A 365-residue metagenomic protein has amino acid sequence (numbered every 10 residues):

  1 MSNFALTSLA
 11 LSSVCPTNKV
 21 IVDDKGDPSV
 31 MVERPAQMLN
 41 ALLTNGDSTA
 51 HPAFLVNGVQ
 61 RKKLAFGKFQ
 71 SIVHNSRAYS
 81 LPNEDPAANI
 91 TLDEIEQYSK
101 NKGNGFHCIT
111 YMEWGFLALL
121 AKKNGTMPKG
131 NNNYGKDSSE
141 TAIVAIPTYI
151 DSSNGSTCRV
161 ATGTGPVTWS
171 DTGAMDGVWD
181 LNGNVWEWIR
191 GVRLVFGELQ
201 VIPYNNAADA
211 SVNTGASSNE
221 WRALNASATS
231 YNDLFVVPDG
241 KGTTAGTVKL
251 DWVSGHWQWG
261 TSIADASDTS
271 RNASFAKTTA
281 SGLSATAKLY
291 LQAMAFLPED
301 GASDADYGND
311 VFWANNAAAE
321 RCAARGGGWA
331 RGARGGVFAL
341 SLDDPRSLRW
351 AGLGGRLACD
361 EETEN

Functional and structural regions predicted by a protein language model:
M1-K19: Charged, compositionally biased non-catalytic regions
M1-N3, T148-Y149, T157-C158, T172-M175 (+3 more regions): C-terminal, surface-exposed recognition/capping segments
P16-K25, S138-A142, G308-A317: Short low-complexity stretches enriched in small and charged residues
I21-N104, F196-G260, R321, R356: Extracellular adhesion/carbohydrate-recognition regions
N40, F69-R77, G115, K123 (+3 more regions): Short loop/turn segments at secondary-structure transitions that flank enzyme active sites
A50-D180, D265-A266: Short aromatic-cysteine micro-motif
K122-M127, R193, I202-Y204: Short secondary-structure boundary/capping segments
